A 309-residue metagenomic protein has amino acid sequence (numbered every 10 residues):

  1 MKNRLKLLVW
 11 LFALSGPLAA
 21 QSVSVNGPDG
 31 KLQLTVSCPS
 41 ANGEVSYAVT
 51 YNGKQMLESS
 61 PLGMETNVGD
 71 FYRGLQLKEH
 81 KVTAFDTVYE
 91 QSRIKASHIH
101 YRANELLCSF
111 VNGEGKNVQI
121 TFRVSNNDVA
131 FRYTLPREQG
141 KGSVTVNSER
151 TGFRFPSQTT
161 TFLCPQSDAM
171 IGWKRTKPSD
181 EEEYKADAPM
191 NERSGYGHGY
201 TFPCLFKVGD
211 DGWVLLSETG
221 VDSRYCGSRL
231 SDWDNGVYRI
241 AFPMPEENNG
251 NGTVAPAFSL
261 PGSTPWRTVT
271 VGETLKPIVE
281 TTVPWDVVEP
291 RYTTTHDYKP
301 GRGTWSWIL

Functional and structural regions predicted by a protein language model:
M1-S22: Bacterial Sec-dependent N-terminal signal peptides
S22-T293: N-terminal accessory beta-strand-rich subdomains and adjacent acidic, glycine-rich linkers that precede catalytic cores
T294, K299, T304-L309: Glycan-processing catalytic domains of CAZymes
